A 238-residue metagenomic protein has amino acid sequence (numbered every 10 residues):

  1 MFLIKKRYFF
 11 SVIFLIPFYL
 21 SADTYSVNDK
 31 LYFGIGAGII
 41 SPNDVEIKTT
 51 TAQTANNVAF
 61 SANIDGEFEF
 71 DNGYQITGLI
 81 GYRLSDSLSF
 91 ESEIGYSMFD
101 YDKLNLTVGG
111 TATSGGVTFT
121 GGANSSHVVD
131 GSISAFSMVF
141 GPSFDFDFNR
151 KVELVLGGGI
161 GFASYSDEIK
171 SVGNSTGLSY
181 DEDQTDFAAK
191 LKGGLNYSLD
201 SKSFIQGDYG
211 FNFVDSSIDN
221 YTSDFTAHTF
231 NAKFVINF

Functional and structural regions predicted by a protein language model:
M1-D29: Cleavable N-terminal export/targeting peptides
S21-G34, I133-G159, Y209-F213: Short, contiguous, well-ordered secondary-structure segments
A22-G81, V235-N237: Short glycine/proline- and aromatic-enriched beta-strand/turn motifs that initiate or cap beta-hairpins
A22-T24, L84-D86, P142-F148, Y197-S201 (+1 more regions): Outer-membrane beta-barrel proteins
L31, S87-F90, K151-V152, Y197-I205: Repeated loop/turn-to-beta-strand initiation elements of outer-membrane beta-barrel proteins
I35-I39, G78-Y82, M138-F144, G158-F162 (+3 more regions): Residues on the lipid-exposed face of transmembrane beta-strands in outer-membrane beta-barrel proteins
P42-N72, S97-S137, A163-D186, V214-A227: Extracellular/periplasm-exposed beta-strand and loop segments of Gram-negative cell-envelope proteins, dominated by
F68-R83, S87-E93, G131-S143: Outer-membrane beta-barrel transmembrane strands
